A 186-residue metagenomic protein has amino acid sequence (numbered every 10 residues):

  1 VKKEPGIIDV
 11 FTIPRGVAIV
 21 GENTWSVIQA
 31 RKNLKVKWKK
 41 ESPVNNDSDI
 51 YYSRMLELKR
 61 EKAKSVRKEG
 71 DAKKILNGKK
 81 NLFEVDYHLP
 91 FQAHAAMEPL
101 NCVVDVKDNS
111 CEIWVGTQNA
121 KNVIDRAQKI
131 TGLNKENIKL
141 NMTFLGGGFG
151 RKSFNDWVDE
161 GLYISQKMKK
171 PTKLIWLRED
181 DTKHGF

Functional and structural regions predicted by a protein language model:
V1-F186: Structural alpha/beta core scaffold segments of enzyme domains
